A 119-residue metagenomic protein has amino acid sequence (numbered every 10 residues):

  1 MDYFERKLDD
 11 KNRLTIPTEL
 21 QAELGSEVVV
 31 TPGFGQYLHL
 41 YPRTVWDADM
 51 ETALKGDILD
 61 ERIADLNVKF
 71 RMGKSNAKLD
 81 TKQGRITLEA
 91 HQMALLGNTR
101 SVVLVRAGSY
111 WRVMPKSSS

Functional and structural regions predicted by a protein language model:
M1-R6, D10, E19-I86, A90-S119: Flexible "stalk/tail and boundary" regions
I16: Metal-dependent nucleic-acid phosphoesterase active-site entry motif
